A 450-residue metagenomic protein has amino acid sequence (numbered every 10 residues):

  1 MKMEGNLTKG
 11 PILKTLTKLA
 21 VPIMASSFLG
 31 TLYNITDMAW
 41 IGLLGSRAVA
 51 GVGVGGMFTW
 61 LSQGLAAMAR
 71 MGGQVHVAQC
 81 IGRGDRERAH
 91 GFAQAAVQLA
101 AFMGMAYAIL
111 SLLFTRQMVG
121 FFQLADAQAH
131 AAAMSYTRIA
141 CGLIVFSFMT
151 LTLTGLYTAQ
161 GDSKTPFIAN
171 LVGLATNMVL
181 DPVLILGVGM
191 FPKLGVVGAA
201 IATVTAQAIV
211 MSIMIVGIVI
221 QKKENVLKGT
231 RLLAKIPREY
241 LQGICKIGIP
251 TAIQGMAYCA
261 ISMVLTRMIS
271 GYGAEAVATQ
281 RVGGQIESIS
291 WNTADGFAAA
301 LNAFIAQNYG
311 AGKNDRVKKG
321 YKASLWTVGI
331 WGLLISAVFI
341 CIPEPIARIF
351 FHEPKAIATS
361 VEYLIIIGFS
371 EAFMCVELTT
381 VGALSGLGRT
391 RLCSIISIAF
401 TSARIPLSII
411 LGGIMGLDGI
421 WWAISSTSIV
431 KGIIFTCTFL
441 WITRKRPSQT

Functional and structural regions predicted by a protein language model:
M1-A20, V77-L143, F191-I249, I305-S370 (+1 more regions): Short alpha-helical transmembrane segments in multi-pass integral membrane proteins
K9, L13-L32, T36, F58-L65 (+8 more regions): Residue-level signal for short hydrophobic patches within transmembrane helices of multi-pass membrane transporters
K18-D37, I139, G173, A206-V210 (+4 more regions): Transmembrane helical elements of multi-pass membrane transporters/channels
M24, F28, L32, T36 (+20 more regions): Generic alpha-helical transmembrane segments of integral inner-membrane proteins, especially permease/transport modules
F28, L32-A50, V119-A127, V183-L194 (+5 more regions): Helix-terminus/linker motif at the lipid-water interface of multi-pass membrane proteins
I41-W60, F92, A127-A132, V196-V197 (+5 more regions): Interfacial/gating helices of multi-pass transporter permease domains
V49-I109, S147-P166, T266, V277-P343 (+1 more regions): Small-residue-rich hydrophobic transmembrane alpha-helices
R70, I139-T158, P166-L174, A199-I215 (+4 more regions): Short runs within selected transmembrane alpha-helices of multi-pass transporters and secretion channels
